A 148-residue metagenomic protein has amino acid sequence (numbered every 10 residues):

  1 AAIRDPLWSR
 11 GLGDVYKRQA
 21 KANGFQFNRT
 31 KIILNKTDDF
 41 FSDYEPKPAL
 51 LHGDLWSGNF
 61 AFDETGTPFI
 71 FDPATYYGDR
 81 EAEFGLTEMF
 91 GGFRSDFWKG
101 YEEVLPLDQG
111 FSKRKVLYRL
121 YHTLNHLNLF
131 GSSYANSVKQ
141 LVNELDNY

Functional and structural regions predicted by a protein language model:
A1-Y16: Single conserved hydrophobic/aromatic residue that forms the stacking wall/gate of nucleotide- or nucleobase-binding
R4, F111, Y118-Y121, N125: Conserved ATP-binding subdomain of kinase catalytic cores across diverse folds
Q19-F25: Inter-helical turn/loop segments and adjacent helix faces that build the functional surface of alpha-helical bundle
T37: Anionic-ligand binding region
K47-L50, S57-K113, S132, N143: Active-site Asp-x-Gly
H126-Y148: ATP/Mg2+ or Mg2+-diphosphate-binding catalytic cores that bind nucleotide phosphates or diphosphates via glycine-rich
